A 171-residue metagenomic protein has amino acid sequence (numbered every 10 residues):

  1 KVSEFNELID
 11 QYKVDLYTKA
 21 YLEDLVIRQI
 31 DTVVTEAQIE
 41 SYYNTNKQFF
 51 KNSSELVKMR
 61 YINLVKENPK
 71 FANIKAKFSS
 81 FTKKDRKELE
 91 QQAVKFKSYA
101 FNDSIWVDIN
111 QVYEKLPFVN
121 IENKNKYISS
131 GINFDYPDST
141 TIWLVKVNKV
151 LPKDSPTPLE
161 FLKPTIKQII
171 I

Functional and structural regions predicted by a protein language model:
K1-I171: Peptidyl-prolyl cis-trans isomerase
